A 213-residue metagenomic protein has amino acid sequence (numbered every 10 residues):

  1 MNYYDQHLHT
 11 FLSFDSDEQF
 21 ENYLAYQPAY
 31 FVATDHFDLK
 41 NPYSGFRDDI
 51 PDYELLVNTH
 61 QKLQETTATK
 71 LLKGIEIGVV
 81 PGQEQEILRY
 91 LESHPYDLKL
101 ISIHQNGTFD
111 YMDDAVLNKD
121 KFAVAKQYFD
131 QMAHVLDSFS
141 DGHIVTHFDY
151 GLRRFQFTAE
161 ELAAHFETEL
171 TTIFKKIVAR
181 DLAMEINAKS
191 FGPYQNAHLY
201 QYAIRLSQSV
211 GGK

Functional and structural regions predicted by a protein language model:
M1-P81, S93, R154, E160-A164 (+3 more regions): An N-terminally biased module of ancient metal coordination in phosphate/nucleic-acid-related enzymes
L12, L100-G211: Domain-core and long-helix interface of multi-subunit machines
S16-D17, E84-Q85, N196-A197: Conserved strand-to-helix beginnings and helix N-cap segments that scaffold or border functional pockets
N22, K62, L88-Y90, H134-V135 (+2 more regions): Short, flexible, glycine/charge-rich loop motifs used to bind or transfer phosphoryl groups or to couple energy/partner
A29, D97, H143: Conserved acidic residues
F46-D49, L88, L199-Y202: Short low-complexity, flexible loop/linker segments enriched in glycine and/or proline with clustered acidic
K62-P81, Q85-L117, K121-A123: Active-site gating/metal-coordination segments in enzymes
